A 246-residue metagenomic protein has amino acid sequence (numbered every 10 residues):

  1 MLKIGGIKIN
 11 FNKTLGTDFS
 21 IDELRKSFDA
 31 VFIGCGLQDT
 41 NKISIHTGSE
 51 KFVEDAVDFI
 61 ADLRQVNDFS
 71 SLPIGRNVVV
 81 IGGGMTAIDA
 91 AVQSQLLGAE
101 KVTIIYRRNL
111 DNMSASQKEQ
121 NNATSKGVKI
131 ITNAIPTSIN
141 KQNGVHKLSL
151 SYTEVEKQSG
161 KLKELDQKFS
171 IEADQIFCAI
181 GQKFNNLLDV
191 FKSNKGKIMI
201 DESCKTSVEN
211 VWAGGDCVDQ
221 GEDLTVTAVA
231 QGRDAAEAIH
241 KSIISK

Functional and structural regions predicted by a protein language model:
M1-H46, T137-S149, Q175-F177, Q182-N185: Feature captures the FAD/FMN-dependent oxidoreductase FAD-binding
M1-I4, A91-S138: Rossmann-like dinucleotide-binding cores of NAD(P)H-dependent redox enzymes
K3, I9-T14, T40-L97, N194-S207: Glycine-rich dinucleotide-binding loop and its adjacent helix/turn
K51-G75, Q158-L165, F169-D223, A238: FAD-site-proximal beta/loop scaffold in flavoenzymes
G83, Y106-N109, D216: Cofactor-binding loop segments of dinucleotide-utilizing enzymes, especially the Rossmann-like FAD- and NAD(P)+-binding
A90, C217-S245: A conserved FAD-binding loop/helix module that cradles the flavin
N121-G127, I135-H146, E156, R233-D234 (+1 more regions): Mid-to-C-terminal Rossmann-like scaffold of FAD/NAD(P)H-dependent oxidoreductases
